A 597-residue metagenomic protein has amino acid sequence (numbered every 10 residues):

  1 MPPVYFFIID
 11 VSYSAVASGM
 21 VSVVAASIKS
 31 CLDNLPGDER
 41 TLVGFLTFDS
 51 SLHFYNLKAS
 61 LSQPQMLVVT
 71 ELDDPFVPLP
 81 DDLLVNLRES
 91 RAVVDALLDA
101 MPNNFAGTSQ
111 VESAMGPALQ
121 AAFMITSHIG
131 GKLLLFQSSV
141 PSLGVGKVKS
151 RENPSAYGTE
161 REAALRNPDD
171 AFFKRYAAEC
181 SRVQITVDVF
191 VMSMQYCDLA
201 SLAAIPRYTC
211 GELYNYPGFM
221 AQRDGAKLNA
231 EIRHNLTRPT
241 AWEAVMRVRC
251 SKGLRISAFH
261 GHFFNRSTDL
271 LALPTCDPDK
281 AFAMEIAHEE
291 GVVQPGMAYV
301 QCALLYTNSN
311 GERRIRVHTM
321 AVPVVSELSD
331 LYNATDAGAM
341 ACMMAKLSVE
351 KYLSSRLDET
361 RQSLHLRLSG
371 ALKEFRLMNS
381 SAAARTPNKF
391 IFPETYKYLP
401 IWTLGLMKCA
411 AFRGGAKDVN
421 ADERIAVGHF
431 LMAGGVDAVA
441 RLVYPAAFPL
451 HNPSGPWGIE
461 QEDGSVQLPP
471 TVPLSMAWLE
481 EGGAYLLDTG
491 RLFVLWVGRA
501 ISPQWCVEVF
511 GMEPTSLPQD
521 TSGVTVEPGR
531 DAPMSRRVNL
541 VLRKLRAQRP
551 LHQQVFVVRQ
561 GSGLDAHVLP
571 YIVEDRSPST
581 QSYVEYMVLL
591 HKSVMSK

Functional and structural regions predicted by a protein language model:
M1-K597: Extended acidic, low-complexity intrinsically disordered regions
